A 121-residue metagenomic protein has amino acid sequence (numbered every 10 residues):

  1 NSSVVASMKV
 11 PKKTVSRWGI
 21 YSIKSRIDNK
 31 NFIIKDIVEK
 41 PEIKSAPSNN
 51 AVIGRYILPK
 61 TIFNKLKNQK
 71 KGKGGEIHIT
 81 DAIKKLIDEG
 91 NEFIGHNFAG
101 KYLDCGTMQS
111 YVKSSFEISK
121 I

Functional and structural regions predicted by a protein language model:
N1-I121: Unchanged
